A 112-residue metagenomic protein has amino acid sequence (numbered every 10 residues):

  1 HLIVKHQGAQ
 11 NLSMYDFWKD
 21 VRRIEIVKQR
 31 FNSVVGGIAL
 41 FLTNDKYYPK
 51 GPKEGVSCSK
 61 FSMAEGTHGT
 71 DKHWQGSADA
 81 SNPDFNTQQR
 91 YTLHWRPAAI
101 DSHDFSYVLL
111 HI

Functional and structural regions predicted by a protein language model:
H1-P49: Catalytic cores of nucleic-acid endonucleases
S33, N44-I112: Non-catalytic C-terminal interaction segments of nucleic acid-processing enzymes
